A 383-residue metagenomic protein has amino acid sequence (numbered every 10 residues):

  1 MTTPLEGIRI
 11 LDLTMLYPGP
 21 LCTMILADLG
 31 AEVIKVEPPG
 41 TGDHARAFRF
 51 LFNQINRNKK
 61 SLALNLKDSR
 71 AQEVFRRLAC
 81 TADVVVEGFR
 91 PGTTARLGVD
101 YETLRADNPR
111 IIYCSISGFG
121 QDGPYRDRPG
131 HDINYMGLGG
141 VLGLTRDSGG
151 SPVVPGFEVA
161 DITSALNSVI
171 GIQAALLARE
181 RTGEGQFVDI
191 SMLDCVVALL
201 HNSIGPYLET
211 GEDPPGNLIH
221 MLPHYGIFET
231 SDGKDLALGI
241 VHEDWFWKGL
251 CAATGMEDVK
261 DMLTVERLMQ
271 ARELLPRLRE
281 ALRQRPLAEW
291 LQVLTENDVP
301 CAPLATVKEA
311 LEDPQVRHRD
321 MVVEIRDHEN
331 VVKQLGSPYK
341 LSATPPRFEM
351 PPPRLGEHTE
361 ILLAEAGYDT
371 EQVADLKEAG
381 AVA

Functional and structural regions predicted by a protein language model:
M1-R181, R354, E360-A383: N-terminal helix-loop segment corresponding to the beta1-alpha1 unit of nucleotide/adenylate-binding folds
T2, L268-Q270, D327-D375: Flexible, small-/acidic-enriched active-site or ligand-binding loops
G40, F119-G120, M192-V197, D232-K234 (+2 more regions): Glycine-rich beta-alpha junction loops
Q121, G149-V159, E180-V196, P214-H220 (+1 more regions): Conserved Rossmann-fold dehydrogenase catalytic segment
A165-G185, A198, N202-L208, C251-E257: Oxidoreductase and adenylate-handling cofactor-binding alpha/beta cores
H224-N297, C301: Aromatic-enriched alpha-helical interface/lid elements that frame and gate functional surfaces
M262-P276, A305-E312, Q372-A383: Short linear loop/turn motifs
E296-E349: A glycine-rich dinucleotide-binding beta-alpha-beta segment and adjacent secondary-structure elements that constitute
